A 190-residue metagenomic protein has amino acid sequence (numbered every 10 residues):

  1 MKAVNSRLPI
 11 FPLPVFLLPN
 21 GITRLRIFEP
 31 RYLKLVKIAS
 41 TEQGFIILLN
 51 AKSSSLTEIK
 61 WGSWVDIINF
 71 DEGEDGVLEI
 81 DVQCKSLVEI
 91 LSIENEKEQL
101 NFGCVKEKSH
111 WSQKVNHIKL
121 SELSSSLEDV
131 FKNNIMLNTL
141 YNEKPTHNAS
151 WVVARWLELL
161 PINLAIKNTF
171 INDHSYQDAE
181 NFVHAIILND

Functional and structural regions predicted by a protein language model:
M1-D190: N-terminal low-complexity, acidic/polar interaction/targeting segments
